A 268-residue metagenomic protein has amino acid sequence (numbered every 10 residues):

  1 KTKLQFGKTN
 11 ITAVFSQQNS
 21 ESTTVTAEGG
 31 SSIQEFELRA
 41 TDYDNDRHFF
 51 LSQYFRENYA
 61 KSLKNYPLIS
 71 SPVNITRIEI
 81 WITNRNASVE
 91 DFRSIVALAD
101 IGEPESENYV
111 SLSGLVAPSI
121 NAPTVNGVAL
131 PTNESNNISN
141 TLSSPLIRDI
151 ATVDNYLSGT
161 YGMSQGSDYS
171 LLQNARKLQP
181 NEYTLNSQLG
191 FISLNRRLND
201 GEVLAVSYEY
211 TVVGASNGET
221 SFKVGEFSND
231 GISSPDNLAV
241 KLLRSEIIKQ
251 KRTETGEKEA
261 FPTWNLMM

Functional and structural regions predicted by a protein language model:
K1-M268: Surface-exposed, low-hydrophobicity segments enriched in Gly/Pro/acidic/Ser residues that characterize the mature
